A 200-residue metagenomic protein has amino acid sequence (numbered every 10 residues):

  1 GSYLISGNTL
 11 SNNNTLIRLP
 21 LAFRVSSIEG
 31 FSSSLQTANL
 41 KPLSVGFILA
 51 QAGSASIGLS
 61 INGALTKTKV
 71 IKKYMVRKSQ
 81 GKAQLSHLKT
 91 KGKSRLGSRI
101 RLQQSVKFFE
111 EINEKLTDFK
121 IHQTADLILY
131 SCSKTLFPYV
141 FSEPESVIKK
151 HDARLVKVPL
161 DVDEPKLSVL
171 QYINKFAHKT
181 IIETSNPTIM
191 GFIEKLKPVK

Functional and structural regions predicted by a protein language model:
G1-K200: Terminal alpha-helical anchor/extension segments at protein ends
